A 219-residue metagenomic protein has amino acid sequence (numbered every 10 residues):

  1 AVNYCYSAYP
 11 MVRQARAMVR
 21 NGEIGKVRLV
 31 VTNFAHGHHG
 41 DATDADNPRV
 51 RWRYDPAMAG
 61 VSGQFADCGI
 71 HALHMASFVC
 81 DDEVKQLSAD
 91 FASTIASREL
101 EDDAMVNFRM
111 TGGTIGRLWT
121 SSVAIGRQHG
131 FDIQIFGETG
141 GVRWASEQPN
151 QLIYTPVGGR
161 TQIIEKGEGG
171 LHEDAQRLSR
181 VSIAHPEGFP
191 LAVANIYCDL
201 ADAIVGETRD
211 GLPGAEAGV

Functional and structural regions predicted by a protein language model:
A1, Y6-R98, L152: Predominantly a Rossmann-like dinucleotide-binding segment in NAD(P)-dependent oxidoreductases
C5, R53, M105, M110 (+2 more regions): C-terminal glycine/acidic-rich active-site capping loop/insertion
V27-V30, R117-S121, W144-A145: Beta-strand scaffold of nucleotide-dependent catalytic cores
T32, A89, V106-F108, L118 (+1 more regions): Preference for bulky hydrophobic residues occupying beta-strand positions in well-ordered beta-sheet regions
D82-A89, I115-R117, G141-A145, D210-G211: Acidic/polar loop patches that form or flank catalytic/metal-binding clefts of enzymes that bind anionic ligands
D82-E83, R98-L100, T114, R127-F131 (+1 more regions): Glycine/proline-rich active-site loop of Rossmann-fold NAD(P)-dependent oxidoreductases
A96, W119-R127: Glycine-rich phosphate/pyrophosphate-binding beta-alpha loops
